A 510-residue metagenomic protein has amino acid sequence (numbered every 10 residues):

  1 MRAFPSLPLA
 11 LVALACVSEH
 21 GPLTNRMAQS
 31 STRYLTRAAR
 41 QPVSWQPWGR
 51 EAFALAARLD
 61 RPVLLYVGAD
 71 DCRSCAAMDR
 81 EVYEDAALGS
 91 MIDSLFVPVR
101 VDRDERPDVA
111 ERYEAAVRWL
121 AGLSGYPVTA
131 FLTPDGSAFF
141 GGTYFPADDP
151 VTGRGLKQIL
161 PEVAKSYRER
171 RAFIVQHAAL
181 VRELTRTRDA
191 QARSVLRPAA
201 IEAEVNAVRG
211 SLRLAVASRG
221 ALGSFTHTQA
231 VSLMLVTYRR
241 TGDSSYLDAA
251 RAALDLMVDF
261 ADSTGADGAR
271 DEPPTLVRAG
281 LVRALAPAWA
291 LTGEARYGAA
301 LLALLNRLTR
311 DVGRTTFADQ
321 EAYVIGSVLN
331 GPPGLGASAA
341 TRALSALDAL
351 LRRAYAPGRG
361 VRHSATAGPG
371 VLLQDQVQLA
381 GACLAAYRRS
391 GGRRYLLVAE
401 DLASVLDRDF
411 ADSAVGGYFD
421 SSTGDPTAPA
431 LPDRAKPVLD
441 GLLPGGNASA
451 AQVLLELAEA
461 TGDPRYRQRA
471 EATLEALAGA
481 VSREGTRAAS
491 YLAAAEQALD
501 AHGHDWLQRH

Functional and structural regions predicted by a protein language model:
M1-L7: Bacterial N-terminal signal peptides that target proteins for export
C16-Y323, S327-P333, R342-S345, L474-H510: Replace the tail clause
V258, L305-T315, D319-A322, V328-A367 (+2 more regions): Non-catalytic carbohydrate-binding regions of carbohydrate-active enzymes
P287-A290, A382-R388, L396, E400: Extended, leucine-rich alpha-helical cores of fungal transcription factors
Y297, G368-P369: Catalytic nucleophile-loop/oxyanion-hole region of alpha/beta-hydrolase and closely related hydrolase-like folds
